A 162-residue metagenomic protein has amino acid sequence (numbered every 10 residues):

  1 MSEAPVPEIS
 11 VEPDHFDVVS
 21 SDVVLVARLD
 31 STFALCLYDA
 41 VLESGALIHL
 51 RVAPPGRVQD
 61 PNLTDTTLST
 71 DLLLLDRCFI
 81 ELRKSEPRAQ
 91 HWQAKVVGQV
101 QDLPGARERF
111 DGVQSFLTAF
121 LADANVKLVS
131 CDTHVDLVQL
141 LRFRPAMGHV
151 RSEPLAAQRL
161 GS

Functional and structural regions predicted by a protein language model:
M1-S31, V41: Phosphate-centric recognition/catalysis
S2-E12, F16, T66-L68, F110-G112 (+3 more regions): Terminal helix-to-tail segments of small alpha-helical proteins
D14-H15, S21-V26, A34-L37, K84 (+3 more regions): A generic local secondary-structure boundary/capping motif
L25-S85: Conserved mixed alpha/beta catalytic, RNA-binding, or beta-rich assembly cores of soluble enzyme, regulatory
R51-G56, G98-D102, H134-L137: Acidic, glycine-rich active-site loops and adjacent beta-strand->loop/helix elements that engage anionic groups
Q90-G98: Short glycine-rich phosphate-binding loop at a beta-alpha junction
Q101-V113: Phosphate/ribose-phosphate-bearing ligand recognition and processing surfaces, centered on ADP-ribose/NAD(+/P+) systems
F110-S162: Divalent-metal-activated hydrolytic enzyme cores
